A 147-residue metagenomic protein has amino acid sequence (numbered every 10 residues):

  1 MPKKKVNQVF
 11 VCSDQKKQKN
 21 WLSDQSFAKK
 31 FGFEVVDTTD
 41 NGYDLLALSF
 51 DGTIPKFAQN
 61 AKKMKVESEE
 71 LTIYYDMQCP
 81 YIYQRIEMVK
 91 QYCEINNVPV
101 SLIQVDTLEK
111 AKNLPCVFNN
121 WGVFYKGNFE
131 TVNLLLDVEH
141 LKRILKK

Functional and structural regions predicted by a protein language model:
M1-N7, G32, K90: A conserved short alpha-helix in the GNAT/GCN5 acetyltransferase fold that borders and helps form the acetyl-CoA
P2-S23: Conserved GNAT acetyl-CoA-binding A-motif
K29-A47: Conserved catalytic-core motifs of GNAT/GCN5-like acyltransferases
N41-A61: Short, structured interface segments
N60-I95: Local sequence-structure signature of Cys/Sec-based thiol-disulfide redox active-site neighborhoods
N97-K110: Thiol-based oxidoreductase modules, predominantly thioredoxin-like and allied folds used for disulfide exchange
P115-F124: Structural micro-motif
Y125-K147: Non-catalytic, surface beta->alpha helical segment in thiol-disulfide oxidoreductase systems
